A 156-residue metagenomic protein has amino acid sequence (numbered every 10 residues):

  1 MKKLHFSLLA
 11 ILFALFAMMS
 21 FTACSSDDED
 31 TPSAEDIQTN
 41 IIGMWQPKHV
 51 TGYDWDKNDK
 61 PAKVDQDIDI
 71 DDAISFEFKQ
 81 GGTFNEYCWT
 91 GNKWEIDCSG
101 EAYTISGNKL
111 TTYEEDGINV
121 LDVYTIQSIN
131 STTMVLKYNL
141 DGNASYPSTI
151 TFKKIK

Functional and structural regions predicted by a protein language model:
M1-I11: Bacterial N-terminal signal peptides that target proteins for export
A10-M18: Hydrophobic helical h-region of N-terminal Sec-dependent signal peptides in bacterial secretory/periplasmic proteins
M19-A23: C-terminal motif of bacterial Sec signal peptides marking the signal peptidase cleavage site
S25-S99, T104-K156: Lipid interaction determinants
